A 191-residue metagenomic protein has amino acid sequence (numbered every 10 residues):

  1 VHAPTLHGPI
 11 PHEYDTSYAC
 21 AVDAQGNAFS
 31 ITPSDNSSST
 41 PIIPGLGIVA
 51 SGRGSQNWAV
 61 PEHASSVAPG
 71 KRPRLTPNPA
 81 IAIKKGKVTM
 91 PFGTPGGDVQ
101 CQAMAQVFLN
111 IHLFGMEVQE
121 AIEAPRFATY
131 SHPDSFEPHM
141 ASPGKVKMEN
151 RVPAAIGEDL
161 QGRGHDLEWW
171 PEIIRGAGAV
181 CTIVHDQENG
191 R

Functional and structural regions predicted by a protein language model:
H7-P171: Proteins synthesized as precursors that undergo proteolytic processing into mature forms
I174-R175, A179, V184-R191: Intein/HINT protein-splicing elements and their conserved insertion hotspots or analogous self-processing inserts
